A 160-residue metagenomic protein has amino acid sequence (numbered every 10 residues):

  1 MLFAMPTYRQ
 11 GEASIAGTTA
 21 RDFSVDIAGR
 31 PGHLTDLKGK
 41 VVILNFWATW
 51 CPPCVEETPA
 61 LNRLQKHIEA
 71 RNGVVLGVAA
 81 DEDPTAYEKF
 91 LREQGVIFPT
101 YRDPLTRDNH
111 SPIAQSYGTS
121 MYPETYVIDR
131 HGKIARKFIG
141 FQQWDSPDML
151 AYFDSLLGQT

Functional and structural regions predicted by a protein language model:
M1-D22, T160: N-terminal targeting signals for export/organelle localization
D22-V42, Q65-I68: A short beta-strand-turn-helix
F23, G32, L37, F46-W47 (+3 more regions): Conserved hydrophobic/aromatic "anchor" residues that stabilize well-ordered secondary structure elements
L37-K40, A70, V96-I97, T119-S120: Active-site acidic short loop of glycosyltransferases
K40-V42, F46-W50, M121: Short pre-active-site segment immediately N-terminal to redox-active cysteine/selenocysteine motifs in thiol-based
I43-N45, G77, V127: Hydrophobic beta-strand core positions in alpha/beta domains
V55-G95, L105-Q115, A151: Structural microenvironment flanking redox-active thiols in thiol-disulfide oxidoreductases
F90-V96, D103-S155: Thiol/disulfide oxidoreductase modules built on the thioredoxin-like
